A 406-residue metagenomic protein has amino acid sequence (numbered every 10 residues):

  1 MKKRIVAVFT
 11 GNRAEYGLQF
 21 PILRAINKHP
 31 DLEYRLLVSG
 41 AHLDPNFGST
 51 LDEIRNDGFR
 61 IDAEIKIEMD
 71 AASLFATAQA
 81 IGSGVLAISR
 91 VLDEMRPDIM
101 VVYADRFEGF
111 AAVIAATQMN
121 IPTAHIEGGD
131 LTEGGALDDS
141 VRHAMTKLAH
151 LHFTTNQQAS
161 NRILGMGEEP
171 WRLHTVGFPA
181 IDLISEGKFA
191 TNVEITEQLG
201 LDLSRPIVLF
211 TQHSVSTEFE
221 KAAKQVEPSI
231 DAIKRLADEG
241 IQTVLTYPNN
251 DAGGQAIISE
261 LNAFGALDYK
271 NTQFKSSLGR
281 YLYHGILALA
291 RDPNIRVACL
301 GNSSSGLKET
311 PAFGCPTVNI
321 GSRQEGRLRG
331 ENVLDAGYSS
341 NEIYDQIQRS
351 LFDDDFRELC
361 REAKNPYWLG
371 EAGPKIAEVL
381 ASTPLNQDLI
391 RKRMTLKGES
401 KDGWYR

Functional and structural regions predicted by a protein language model:
I5-N12, G17-N27, E68-P170: Active-site and donor-binding regions of nucleotide-sugar-utilizing enzymes
L32-T77, A87: Conserved nucleotide-sugar phosphate-binding/catalytic loop shared by glycosyltransferases and other
L43-P45, A149-K224, L385: A nucleotide-sugar donor-handling region in carbohydrate enzymes
I54, F189-A298: Donor-nucleotide binding loops and adjacent catalytic segments primarily of GT-B fold Leloir glycosyltransferases
V102-Y103, H125, H152, L282-V333: A donor-sugar binding/catalytic signature common to diverse glycosyltransferases and related nucleotide-sugar
Y103, T155-N156, V176, T246 (+1 more regions): Replace "coordinates the UDP/GDP/TDP-sugar" with "coordinates nucleotide-activated sugar donors
E325-S350, L359-G373: Change "using UDP/GDP/dTDP sugars" to "using nucleotide sugars
F352-R406: C-terminal amphipathic helix plus adjacent low-complexity, charged tail appended to glycosyltransferase catalytic
